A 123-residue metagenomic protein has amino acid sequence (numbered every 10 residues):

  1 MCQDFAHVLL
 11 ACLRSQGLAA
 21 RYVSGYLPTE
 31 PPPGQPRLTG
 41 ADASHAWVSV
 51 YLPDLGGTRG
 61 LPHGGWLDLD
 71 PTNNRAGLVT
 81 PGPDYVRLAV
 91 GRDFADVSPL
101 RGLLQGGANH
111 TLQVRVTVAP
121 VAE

Functional and structural regions predicted by a protein language model:
D4-A108: Hydrophobic/aromatic-rich core segments of domains that either
A95, Q105-E123: Helix-biased "structured C-terminal domain" signature
